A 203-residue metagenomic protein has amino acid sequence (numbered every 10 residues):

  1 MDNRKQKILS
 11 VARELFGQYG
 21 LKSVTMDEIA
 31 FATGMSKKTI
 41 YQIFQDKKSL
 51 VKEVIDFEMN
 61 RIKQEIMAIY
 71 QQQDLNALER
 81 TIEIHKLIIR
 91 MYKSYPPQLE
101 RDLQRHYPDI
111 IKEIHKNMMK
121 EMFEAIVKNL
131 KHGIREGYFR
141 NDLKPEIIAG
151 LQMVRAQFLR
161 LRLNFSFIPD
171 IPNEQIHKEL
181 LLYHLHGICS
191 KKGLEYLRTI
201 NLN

Functional and structural regions predicted by a protein language model:
R4-A12, I29, V54-E58, I62 (+1 more regions): Generic hydrophobic, amphipathic alpha-helix propensity
K7, L15-S49, E53: Helix-turn-helix
L9, I82, K86, F123 (+4 more regions): An amphipathic alpha-helix signature
K47, E58-I62, I84, I88 (+4 more regions): Hydrophobic/aromatic residues within well-ordered alpha-helical segments
E53, M67-S94, A149-Q152, E174: Hydrophobic alpha-helical connector segments
K93-V127, R135-Y138, E146-I147: Short secondary-structure transition hinges
Y138-L180, K191-N203: Hydrophobic/aromatic-rich alpha-helical bundle segments in the mid-to-C-terminal region
